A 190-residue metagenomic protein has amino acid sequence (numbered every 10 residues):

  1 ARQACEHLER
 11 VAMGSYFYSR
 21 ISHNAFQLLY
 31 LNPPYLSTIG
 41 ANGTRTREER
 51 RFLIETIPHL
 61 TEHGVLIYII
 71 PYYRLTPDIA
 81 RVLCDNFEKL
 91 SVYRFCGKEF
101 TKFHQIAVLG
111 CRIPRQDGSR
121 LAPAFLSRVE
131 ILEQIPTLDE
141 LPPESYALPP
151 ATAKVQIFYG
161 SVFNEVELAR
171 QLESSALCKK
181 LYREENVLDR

Functional and structural regions predicted by a protein language model:
A1-L28: Conserved S-adenosyl-L-methionine
V11, G40-C111: Conserved Class I SAM-dependent methyltransferase catalytic core
S15-F17, Y35, F95-K98: Short, acidic/turn-prone active-site loops that include or flank metal/cofactor- and phosphate-binding residues
Q27-A41: A short SAM/SAH-binding and catalytic strip from SAM-dependent methyltransferases
Y35, Y72, P114: Short, flexible active-site-adjacent loop segments at beta-strand->alpha-helix junctions, enriched in small/polar
L36-S37, R74, S145, T152: A generic alpha-helix propensity feature with a strong bias for hydrophobic helices
K102-D189: Flexible, glycine-/basic-rich loop-and-beta segments that form/coincide with the SAM-dependent methyltransferase
